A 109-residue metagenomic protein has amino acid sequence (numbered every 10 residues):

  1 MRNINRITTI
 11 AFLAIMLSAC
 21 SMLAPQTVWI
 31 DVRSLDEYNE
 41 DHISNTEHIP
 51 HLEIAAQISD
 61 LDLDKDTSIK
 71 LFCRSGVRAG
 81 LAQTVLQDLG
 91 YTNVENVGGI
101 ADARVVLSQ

Functional and structural regions predicted by a protein language model:
R2, R6, L17-V28, L35-S68 (+1 more regions): Rhodanese-like catalytic fold shared by cysteine-dependent sulfurtransferases and DSP/PTP-type phosphatases
F72: Short, surface-exposed ligand- or partner-binding patches at beta-edge/loop junctions that are enriched in aromatics
